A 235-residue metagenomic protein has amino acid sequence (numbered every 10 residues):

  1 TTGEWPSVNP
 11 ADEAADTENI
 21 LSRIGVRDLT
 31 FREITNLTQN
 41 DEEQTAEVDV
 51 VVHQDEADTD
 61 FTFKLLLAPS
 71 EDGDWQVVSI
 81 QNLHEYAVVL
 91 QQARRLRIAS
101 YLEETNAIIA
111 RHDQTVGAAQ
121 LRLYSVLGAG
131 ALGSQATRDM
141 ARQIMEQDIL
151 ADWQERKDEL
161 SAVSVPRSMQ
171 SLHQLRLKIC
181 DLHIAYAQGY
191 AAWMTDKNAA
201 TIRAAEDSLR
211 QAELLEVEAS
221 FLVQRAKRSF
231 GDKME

Functional and structural regions predicted by a protein language model:
T1-T45, Q143: Short solvent-exposed beta->alpha transition segments
G3-S7, Q92, V163-R167: Short solvent-exposed coil/turn linkers within tandem alpha-helical repeat scaffolds
P6, D60-T62, Q154-D158, A162 (+3 more regions): Mature, folded catalytic cores of secreted/periplasmic enzymes
I24-T30, E43, D152-H183: Mature extracytoplasmic domains of secretory-pathway proteins
V26-R32, L37-Y101: Exposed beta-sheet edge and beta->alpha loop/turn motif
T35-T38, S125-G133, S161-V163: Short hydrophobic/aromatic-rich motifs at helix boundaries and adjacent loops
Q76-S79, Y86-Q147, L175, I179-E235: C-terminal amphipathic alpha-helix
